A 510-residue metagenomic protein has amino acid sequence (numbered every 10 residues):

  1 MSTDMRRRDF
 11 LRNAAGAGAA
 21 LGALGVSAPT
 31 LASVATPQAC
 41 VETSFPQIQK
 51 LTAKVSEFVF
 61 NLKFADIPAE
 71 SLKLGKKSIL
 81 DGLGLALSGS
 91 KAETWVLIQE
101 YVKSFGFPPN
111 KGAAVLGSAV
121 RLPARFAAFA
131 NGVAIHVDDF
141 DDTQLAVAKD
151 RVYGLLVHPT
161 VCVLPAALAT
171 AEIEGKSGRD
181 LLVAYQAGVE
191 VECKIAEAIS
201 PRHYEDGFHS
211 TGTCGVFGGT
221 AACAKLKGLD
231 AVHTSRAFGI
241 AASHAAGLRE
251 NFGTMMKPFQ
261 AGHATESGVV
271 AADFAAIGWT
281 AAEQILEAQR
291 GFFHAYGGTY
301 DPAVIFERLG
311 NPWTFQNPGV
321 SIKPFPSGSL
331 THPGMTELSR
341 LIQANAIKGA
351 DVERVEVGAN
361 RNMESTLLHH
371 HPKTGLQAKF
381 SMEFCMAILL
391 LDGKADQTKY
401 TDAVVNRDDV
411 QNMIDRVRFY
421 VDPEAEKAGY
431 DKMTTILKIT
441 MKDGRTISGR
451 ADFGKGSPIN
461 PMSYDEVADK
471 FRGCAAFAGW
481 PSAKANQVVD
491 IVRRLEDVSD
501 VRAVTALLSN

Functional and structural regions predicted by a protein language model:
S2-G18: N-terminal secretory signal peptides and thylakoid transit peptides that target proteins across membranes
G16, A261, V270-A281, G298 (+8 more regions): Short, well-ordered loop/turn and helix-capping segments at boundaries between secondary-structure elements and domains
G16, L21, G25, L31-P318 (+1 more regions): N-terminal core-entry segment
G22-V26, L437, S448, V467-A468 (+2 more regions): Conserved acidic/glycine
F60, A167-L168, T220-A221, S339 (+4 more regions): Amphipathic alpha-helical segments within well-ordered protein domains
E70, E93-W95, W279-E287, A344-V355 (+3 more regions): Flexible, glycine/charged-enriched surface loops at secondary-structure junctions
N110, V270-M382: Accessory "access/gating" subregions that flank catalytic or transport cores
G328-G479, N486: Intrinsically disordered, low-complexity Ser/Thr/Pro/Gly-rich interaction regions that scaffold/cooperate
